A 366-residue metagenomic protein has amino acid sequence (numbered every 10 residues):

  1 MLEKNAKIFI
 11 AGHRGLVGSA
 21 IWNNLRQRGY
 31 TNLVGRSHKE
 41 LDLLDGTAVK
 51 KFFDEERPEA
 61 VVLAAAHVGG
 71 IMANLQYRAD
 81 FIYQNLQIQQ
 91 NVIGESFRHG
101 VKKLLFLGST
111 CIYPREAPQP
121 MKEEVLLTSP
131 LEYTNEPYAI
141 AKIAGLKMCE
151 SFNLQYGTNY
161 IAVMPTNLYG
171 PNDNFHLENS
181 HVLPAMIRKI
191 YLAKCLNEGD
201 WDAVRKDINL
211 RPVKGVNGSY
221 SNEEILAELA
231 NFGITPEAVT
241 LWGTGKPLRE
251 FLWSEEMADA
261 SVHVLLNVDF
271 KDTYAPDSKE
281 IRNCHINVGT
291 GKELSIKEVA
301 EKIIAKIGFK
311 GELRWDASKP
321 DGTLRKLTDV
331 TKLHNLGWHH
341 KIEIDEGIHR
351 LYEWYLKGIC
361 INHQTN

Functional and structural regions predicted by a protein language model:
L2-N5, G12-L16, A20-R28, L192-N366: C-terminal substrate-binding subdomain of Rossmann-fold SDR/epimerase-dehydratase oxidoreductases
A11, R36, V61-A65, L104-T110 (+1 more regions): SDR active-site strand-loop-helix element
R26-K51: Adenosine-cofactor binding site in Rossmann-like domains, unifying the SAM/SAH pocket of S-adenosylmethionine-dependent
G46-L86, E95-R98, T110, R115: NAD(P)H-binding glycine-rich loop region in Rossmannoid oxidoreductase-like domains and their noncatalytic homologs
I82, L86, T134-L146, H176-P184 (+2 more regions): Short-chain dehydrogenase/reductase
I88, V92-S96, M148-C149, A260 (+1 more regions): Hydrophobic positions on the long internal alpha-helix of Rossmann-like NAD(P)-dependent oxidoreductase domains
Q90-N135, I161, N174: Conserved Rossmann-fold NAD(P)-dependent oxidoreductase catalytic core, especially the SDR/UDP-sugar
Y133-T166, V182-E198: Active-site Tyr-X1-5-Lys
